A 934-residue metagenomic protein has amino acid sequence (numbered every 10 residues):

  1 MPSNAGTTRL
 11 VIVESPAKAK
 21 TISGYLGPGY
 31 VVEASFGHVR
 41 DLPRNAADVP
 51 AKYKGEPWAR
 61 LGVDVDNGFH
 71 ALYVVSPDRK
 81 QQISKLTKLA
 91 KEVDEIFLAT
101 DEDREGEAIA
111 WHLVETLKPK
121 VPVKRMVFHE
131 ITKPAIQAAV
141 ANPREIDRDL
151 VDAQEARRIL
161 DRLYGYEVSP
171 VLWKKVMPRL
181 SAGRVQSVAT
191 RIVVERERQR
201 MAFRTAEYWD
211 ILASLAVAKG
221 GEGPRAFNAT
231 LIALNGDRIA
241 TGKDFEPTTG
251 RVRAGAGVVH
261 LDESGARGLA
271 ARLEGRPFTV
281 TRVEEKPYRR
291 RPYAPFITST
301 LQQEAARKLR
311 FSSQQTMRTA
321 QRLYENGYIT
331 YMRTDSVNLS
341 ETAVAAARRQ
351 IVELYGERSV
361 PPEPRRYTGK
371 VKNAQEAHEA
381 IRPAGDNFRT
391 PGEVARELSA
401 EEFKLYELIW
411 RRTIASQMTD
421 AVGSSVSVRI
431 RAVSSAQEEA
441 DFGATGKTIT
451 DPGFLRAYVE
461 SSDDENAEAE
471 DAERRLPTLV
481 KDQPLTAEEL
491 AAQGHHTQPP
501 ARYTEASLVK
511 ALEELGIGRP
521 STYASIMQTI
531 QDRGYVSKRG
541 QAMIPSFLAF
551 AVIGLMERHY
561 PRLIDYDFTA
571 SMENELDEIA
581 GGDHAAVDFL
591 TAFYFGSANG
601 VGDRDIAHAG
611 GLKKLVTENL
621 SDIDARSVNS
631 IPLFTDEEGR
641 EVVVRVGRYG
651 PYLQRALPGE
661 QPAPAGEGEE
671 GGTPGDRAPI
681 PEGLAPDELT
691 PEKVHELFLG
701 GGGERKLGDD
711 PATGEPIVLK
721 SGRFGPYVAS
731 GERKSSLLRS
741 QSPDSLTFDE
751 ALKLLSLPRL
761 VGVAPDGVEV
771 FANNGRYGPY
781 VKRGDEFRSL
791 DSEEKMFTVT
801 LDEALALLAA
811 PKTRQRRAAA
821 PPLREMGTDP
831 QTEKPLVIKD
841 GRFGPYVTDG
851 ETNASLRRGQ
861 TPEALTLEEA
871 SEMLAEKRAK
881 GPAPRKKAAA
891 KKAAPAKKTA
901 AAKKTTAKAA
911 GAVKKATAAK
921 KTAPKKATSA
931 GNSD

Functional and structural regions predicted by a protein language model:
M1-R158, E167, F245-E246, G257-H260 (+3 more regions): Intrinsically disordered, low-complexity regulatory segments
P2, G6-L10, K20-T21, P28 (+10 more regions): Basic, low-complexity terminal or inter-domain segments flanking catalytic cores
P16-A19, F36-L42, E102-G106, H129-A135 (+6 more regions): Conserved nucleotide-binding/hydrolysis micro-motifs of P-loop NTPases
S84-K85, K91, I131-L215, E285-R289: C-terminal or mid-to-C-terminal helical accessory/interaction module adjacent to the motor/catalytic core
D101, Q302-E304, K308-S312, T316: A conserved hydrophobic secondary-structure block that centers on an alpha-helix together with its immediately flanking
K175-R179, V194-L261, K308, F454: C-terminal helical "lid" subdomain and adjoining coupling/linker elements of P-loop NTPases
L269, L273-A294, S299, A305 (+1 more regions): Pre-Walker A segment
